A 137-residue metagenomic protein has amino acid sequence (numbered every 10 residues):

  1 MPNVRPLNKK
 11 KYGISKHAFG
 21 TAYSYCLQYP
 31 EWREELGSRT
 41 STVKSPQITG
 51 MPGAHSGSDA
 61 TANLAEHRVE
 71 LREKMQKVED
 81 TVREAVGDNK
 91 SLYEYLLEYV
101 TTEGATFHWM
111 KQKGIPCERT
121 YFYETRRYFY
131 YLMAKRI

Functional and structural regions predicted by a protein language model:
M1-G87, F107: N-terminal interaction/assembly modules
P2-N3, K90, A134-I137: Transcription-machinery-associated regions
T21, Q28, S91-Y95, T125: Residue-level detector of well-ordered alpha-helical segments, enriched for hydrophobic/aromatic packing positions
E70-M75, T101-T102, F122: Short acidic alpha-helix initiation/capping motifs at coil-to-helix transition points, especially at protein N-termini
T81, Y99-T102, L132, R136: Mid-sequence acidic-hydrophobic segments that form the walls of catalytic/ligand-binding cavities or oligomerization
G87-A105: Short amphipathic alpha helix immediately N-terminal
T102-E118: Helix-turn-helix DNA-binding module
F122-R136: DNA major-groove recognition helices of helix-turn-helix
